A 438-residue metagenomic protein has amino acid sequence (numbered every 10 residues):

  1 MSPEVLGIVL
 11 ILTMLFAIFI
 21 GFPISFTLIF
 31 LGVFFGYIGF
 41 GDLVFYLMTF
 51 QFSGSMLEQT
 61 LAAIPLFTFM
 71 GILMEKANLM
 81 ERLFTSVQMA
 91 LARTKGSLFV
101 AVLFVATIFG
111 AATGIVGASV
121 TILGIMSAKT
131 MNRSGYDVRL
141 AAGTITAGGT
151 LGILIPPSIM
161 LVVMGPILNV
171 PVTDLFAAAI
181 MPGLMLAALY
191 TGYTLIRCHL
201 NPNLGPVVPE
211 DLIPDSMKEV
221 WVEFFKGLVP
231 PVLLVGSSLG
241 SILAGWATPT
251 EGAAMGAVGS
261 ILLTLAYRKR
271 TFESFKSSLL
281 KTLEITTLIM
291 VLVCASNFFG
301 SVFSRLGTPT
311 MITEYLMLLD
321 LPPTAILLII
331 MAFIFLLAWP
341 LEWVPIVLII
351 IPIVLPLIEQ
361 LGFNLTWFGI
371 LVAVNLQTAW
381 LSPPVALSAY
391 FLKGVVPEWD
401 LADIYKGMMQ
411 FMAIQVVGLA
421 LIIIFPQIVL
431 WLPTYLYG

Functional and structural regions predicted by a protein language model:
S2-I64, T85-S86, E219-S241, P249-V291 (+1 more regions): Hydrophobic transmembrane alpha-helices of multi-pass solute/ion transporters
S2-I8, L57-A62, M89-A101, G117 (+5 more regions): Membrane-interfacial loop-to-helix junctions in multi-pass transporters
L15-I24, M70-E75, V105-I115, I145-I153 (+4 more regions): Transmembrane alpha-helix interface/packing and boundary motifs in multi-pass membrane proteins, characterized by
F26-I29, S55-E81, T107, S277-T308 (+2 more regions): Core transmembrane alpha-helical segments of multi-pass membrane transporters/permeases
F35, I122-S134, M164-A177, L306 (+5 more regions): Membrane-interfacial helix-loop connectors
F50-G54, R82-R93, I122-R133, A142 (+12 more regions): Short amphipathic alpha-helical coupling elements at transmembrane boundaries
Q88-V163, W343-V372: Hydrophobic transmembrane alpha-helices that form the pore/transport pathway of multi-pass ion and small-solute
I167, D174-I285, Y390-Q410, V416 (+1 more regions): Long, contiguous bundles of hydrophobic transmembrane helices that form the permeation core of multi-pass
